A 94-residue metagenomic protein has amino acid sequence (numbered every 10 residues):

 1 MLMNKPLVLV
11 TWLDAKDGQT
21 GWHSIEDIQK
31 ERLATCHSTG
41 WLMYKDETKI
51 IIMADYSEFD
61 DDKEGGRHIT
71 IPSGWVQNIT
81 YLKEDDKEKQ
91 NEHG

Functional and structural regions predicted by a protein language model:
L2-G94: Conserved RNA-binding domains used in RNP assembly and mRNA/RNA metabolism
